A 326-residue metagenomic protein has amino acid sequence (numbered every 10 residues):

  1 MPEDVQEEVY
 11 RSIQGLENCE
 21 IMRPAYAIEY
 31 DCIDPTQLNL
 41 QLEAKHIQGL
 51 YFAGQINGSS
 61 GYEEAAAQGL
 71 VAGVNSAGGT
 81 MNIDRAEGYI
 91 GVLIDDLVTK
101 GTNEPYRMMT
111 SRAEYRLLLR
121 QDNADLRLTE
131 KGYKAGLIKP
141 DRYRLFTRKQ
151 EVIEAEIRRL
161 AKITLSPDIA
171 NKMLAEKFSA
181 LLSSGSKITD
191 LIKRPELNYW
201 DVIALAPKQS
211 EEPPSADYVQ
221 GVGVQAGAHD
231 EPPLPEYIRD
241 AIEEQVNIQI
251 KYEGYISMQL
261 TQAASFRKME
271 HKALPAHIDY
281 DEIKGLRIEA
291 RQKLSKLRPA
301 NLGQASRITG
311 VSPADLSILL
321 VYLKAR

Functional and structural regions predicted by a protein language model:
P2-N57, R85-D95, D240-K293, R298: A glycine-rich dinucleotide-binding beta-alpha-beta segment and adjacent secondary-structure elements that constitute
N18-M22, G79-D84, K139-Y143: Acidic/polar loop patches that form or flank catalytic/metal-binding clefts of enzymes that bind anionic ligands
Q55-Y62, E114-R116: Glycine-rich phosphate/pyrophosphate-binding beta-alpha loops
A65-I83: Internal hydrophobic alpha-helix adjacent to the cofactor/substrate pocket in enzyme cavities
A72-S76, L128, L319: Buried hydrophobic packing segments
I94, T102, Y106-K134, K139-Y143: Mobile "lid/hinge" segments at catalytic clefts and subdomain interfaces of large enzymes
R112, T129-K134, I138-E211, S215-Y218 (+2 more regions): Extended, charge-enriched "interface" segments that sit outside catalytic cores
